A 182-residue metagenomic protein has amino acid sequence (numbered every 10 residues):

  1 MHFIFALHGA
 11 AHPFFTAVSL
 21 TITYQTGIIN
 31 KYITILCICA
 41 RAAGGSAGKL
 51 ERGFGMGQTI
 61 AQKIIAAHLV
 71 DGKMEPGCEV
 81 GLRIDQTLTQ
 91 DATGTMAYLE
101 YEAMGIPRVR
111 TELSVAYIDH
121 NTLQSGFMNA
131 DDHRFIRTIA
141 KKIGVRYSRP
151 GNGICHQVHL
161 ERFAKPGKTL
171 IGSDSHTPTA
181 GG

Functional and structural regions predicted by a protein language model:
F3, F15-T16, T21-I22, F54 (+1 more regions): Residue-level detector of alpha-helix boundary/anchor positions
F3-F5, L20-Q25, I29-L36: Short terminal hydrophobic/aromatic SLiMs and anchors at protein ends
F3-T16, I38-A40: Short hydrophobic alpha-helical segments enriched in small aliphatic residues
I28-G55: Short, Lys/Arg-enriched N-terminal segments with co-localized hydrophobic residues within the first ~10-30 amino acids
G48-G182: Fe-S-dependent hydro-lyases/dehydratases of central metabolism
